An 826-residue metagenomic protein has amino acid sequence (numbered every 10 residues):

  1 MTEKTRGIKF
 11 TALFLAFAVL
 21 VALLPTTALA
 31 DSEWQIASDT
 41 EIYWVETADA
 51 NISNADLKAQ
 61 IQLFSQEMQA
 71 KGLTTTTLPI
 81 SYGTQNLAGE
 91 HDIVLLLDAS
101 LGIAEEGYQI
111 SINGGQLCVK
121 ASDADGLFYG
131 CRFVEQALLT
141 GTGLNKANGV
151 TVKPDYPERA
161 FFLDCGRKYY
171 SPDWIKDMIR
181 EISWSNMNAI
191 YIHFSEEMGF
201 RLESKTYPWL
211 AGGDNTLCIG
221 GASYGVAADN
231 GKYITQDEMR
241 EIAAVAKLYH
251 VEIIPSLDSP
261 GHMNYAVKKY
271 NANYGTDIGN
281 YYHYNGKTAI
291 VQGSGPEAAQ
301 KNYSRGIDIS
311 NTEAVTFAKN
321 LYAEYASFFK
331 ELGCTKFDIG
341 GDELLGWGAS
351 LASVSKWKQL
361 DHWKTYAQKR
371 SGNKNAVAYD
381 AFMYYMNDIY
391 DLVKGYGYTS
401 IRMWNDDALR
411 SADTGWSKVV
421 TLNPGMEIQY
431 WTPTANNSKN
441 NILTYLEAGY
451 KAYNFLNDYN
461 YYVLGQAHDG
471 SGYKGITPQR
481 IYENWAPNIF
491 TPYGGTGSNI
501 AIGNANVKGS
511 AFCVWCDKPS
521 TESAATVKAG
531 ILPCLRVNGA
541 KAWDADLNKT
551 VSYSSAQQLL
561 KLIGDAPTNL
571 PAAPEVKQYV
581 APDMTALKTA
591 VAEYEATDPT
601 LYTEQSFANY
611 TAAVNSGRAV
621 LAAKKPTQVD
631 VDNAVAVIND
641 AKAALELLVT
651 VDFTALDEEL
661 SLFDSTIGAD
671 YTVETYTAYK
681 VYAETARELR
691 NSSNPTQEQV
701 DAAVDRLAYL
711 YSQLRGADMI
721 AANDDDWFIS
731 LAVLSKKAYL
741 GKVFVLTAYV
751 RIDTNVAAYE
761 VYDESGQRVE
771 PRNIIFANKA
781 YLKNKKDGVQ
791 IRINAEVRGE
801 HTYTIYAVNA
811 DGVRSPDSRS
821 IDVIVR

Functional and structural regions predicted by a protein language model:
L23-D31: Sec-dependent signal peptide cleavage junction
D31-D155, N538, A542-D546, V551 (+2 more regions): Contiguous, structured surface segment used for ligand recognition
S32, A104-D338, W515-K518: Feature activates predominantly on carbohydrate-active enzymes
R305-G425: Active-site neighborhood of glycoside hydrolase catalytic domains
S400-V580: Flexible, acidic glycine-rich loops studded with aromatic residues
K577-L731, V808-I821: Beta-rich interaction/scaffold domains
K785, R792-G799: Surface-exposed, short loops/turns at beta-strand junctions within beta-sandwich domains
